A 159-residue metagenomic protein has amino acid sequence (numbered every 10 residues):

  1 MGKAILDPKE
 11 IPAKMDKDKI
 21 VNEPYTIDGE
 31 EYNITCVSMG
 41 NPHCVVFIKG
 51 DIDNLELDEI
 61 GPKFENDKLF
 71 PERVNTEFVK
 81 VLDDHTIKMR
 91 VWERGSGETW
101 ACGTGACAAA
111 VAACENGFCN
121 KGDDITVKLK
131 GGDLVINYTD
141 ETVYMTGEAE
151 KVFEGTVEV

Functional and structural regions predicted by a protein language model:
M1-W100, V111-V159: Active-site proximal loop and beta-alpha junction motif in alpha/beta enzyme cores
